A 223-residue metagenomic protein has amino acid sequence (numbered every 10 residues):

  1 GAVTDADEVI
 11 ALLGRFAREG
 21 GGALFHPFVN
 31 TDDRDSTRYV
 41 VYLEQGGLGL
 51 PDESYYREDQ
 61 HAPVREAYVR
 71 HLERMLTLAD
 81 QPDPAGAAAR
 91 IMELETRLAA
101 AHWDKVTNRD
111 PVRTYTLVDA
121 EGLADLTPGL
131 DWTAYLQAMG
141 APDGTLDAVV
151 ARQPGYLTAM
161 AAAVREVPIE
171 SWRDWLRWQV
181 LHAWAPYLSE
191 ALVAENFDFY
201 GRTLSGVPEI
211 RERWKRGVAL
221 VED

Functional and structural regions predicted by a protein language model:
G1-D223: Noncatalytic, helix-rich "gating/capping" subdomain that lines the substrate-entry/channel surface of large enzyme
